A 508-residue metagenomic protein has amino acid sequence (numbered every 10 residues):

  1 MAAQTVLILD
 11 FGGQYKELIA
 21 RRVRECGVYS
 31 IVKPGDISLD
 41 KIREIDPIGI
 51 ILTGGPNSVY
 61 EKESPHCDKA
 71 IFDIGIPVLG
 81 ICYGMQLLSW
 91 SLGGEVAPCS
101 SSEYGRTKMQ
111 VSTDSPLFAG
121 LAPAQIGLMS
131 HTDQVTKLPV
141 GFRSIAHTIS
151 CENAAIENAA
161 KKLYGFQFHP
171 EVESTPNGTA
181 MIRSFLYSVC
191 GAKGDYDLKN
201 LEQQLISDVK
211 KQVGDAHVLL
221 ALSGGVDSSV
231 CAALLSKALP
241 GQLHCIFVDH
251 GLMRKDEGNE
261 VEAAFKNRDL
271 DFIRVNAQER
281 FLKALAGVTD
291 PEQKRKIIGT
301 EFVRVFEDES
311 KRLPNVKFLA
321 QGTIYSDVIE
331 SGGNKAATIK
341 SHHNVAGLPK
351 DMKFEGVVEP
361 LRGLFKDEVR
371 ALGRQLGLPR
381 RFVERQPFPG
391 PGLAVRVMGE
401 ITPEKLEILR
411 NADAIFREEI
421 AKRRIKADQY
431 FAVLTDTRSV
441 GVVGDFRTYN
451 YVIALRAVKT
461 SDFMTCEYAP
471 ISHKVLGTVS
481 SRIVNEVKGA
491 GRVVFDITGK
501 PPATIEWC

Functional and structural regions predicted by a protein language model:
M1-L52, P56-K62, H66-C67, F72-I74 (+3 more regions): RNA-binding accessory domains that recognize and position tRNA/RNA substrates
G80, G84, S89: Gly/Ala-rich beta-loop-alpha elbow adjacent to hydrolase catalytic centers
Q321-T323: Extended catalytic-interface subdomain
